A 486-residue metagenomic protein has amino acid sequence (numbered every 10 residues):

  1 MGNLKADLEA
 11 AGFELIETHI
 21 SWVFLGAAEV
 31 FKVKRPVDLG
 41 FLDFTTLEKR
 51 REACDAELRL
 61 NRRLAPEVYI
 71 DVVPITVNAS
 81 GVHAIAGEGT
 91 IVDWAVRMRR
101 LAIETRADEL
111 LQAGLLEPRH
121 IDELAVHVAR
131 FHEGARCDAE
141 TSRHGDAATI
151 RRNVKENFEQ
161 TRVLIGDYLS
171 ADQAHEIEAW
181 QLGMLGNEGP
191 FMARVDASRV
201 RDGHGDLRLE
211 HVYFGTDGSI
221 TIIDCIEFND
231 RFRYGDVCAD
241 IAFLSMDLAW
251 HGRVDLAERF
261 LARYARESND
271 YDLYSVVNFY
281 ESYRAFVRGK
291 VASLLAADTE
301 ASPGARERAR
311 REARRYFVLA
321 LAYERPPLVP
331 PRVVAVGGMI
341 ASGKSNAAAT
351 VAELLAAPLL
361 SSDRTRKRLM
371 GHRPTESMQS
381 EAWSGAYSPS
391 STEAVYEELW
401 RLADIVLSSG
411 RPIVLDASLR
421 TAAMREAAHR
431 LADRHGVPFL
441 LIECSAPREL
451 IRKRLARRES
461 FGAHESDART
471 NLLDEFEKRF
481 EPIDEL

Functional and structural regions predicted by a protein language model:
M1-H204, L209-V287: Conserved ATP-binding subdomain of kinase catalytic cores across diverse folds
R199, L328-V334, S409-R411: Pre-Walker A (Motif I) flank of P-loop NTPase domains
K290-M339: ATP/Mg2+ or Mg2+-diphosphate-binding catalytic cores that bind nucleotide phosphates or diphosphates via glycine-rich
K344: Conserved lysine of the Walker
A347, V351: Hydrophobic positions on the alpha1 helix immediately C-terminal to the Walker A/P-loop
A352-R411, K453, R457: Conserved substrate/cofactor phosphate-moiety recognition/catalytic segment in nucleotide-dependent phosphotransferases
D433-A456: Conserved phosphate-donor/acceptor-positioning beta-strand/loop module used by diverse small-molecule
R457-L486: Small-molecule kinase domains that catalyze NTP-dependent phosphoryl transfer to phosphate-bearing small molecules
